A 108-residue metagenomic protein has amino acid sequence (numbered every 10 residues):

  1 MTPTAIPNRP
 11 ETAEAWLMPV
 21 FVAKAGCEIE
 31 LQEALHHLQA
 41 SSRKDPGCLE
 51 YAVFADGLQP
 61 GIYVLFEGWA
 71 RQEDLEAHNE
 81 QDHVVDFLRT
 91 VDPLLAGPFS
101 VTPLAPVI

Functional and structural regions predicted by a protein language model:
T2, P7-P10, H37-L49, G68-V101: An amphipathic, aromatic/His-enriched active-site/gating alpha helix that lines ligand/cofactor pockets
E11-R43: N-terminal first-folded block
A15-V22, A52-N79, S100: Short, well-ordered beta-strand segments in beta-rich or mixed alpha/beta enzyme and ligand-binding folds
E28, Q32, I62, Q81 (+1 more regions): Short, structured helix-loop boundary elements
L104-I108: Short hydrophobic/aromatic patches at helix-to-coil boundaries
